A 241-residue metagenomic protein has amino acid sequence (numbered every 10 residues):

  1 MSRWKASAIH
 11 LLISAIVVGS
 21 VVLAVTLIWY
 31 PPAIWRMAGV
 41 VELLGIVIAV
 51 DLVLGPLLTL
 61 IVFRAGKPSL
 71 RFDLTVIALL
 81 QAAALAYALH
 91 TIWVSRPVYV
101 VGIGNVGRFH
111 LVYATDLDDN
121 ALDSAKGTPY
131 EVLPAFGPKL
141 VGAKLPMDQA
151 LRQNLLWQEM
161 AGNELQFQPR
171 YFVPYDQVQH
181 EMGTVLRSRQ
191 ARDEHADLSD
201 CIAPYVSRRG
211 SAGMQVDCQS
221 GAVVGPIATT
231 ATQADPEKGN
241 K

Functional and structural regions predicted by a protein language model:
S2-A15: Alpha-helical transmembrane segments of integral membrane proteins, especially early/N-terminal helices
K5, A33, M37-V40, L70-D73: Membrane-interface helix-boundary signature
L12, I16-V62: Membrane-embedded alpha-helical segments of integral membrane proteins
G45, S69-A78: Membrane interfacial helix-start segments of signal peptides and signal-anchor transmembrane helices
L57-G66, V76-G104, F109-L111: Transmembrane alpha-helices and immediately adjacent membrane-cytoplasm interface residues in multi-pass integral
R108-N120: Surface-exposed flexible segments
D118-K241: Extracytosolic and intramembrane catalytic regions of membrane-associated proteins in envelope/secretory systems
